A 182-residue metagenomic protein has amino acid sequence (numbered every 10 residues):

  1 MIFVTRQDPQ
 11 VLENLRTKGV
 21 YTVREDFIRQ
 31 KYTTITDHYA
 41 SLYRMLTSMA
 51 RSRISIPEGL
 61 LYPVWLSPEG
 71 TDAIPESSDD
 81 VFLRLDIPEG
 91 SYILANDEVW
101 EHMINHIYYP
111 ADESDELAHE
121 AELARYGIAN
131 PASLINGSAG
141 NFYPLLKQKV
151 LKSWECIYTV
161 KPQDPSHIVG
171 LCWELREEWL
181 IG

Functional and structural regions predicted by a protein language model:
M1-I2, D8-D37, L60-Y62, D72-V81 (+1 more regions): Conserved NAD+-utilizing ADP-ribose enzyme module
Y39-T71: Short, well-structured hydrophobic secondary-structure segments
